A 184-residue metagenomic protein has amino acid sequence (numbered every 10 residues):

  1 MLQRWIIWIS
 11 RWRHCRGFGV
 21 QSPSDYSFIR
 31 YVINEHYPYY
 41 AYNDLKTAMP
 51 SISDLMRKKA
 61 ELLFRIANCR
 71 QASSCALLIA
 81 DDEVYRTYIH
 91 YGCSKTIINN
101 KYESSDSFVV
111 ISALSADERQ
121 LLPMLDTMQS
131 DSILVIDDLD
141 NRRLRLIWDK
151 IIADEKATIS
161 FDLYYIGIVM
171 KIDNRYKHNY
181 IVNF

Functional and structural regions predicted by a protein language model:
M1-S132, D140-F184: A short alpha-helical cap/connector motif
